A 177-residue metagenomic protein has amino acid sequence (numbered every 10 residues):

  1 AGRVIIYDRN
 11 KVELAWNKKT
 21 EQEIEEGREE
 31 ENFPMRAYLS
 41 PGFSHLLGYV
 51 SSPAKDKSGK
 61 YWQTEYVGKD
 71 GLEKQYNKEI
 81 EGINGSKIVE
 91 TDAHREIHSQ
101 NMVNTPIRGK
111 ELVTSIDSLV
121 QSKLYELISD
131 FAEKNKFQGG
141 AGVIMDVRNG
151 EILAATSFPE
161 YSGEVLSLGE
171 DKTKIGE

Functional and structural regions predicted by a protein language model:
A1, L14-E29, Y38, H98-R108 (+3 more regions): Short pre-catalytic segments that frame enzyme active sites
G2-K110, E126: Small/polar-residue-rich segments within soluble enzyme cores
G68, Q75, D92, D117 (+2 more regions): Poly-acidic low-complexity segments
V113-S115: Generic structural detector for well-ordered beta-strands
